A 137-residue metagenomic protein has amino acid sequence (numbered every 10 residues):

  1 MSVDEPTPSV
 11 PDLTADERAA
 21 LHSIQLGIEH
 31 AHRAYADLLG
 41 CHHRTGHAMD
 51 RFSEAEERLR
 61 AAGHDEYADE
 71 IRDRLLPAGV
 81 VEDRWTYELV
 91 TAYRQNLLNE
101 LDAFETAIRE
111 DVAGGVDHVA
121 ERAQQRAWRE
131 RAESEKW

Functional and structural regions predicted by a protein language model:
M1-R60, D65-W137: C-terminal-biased regions
